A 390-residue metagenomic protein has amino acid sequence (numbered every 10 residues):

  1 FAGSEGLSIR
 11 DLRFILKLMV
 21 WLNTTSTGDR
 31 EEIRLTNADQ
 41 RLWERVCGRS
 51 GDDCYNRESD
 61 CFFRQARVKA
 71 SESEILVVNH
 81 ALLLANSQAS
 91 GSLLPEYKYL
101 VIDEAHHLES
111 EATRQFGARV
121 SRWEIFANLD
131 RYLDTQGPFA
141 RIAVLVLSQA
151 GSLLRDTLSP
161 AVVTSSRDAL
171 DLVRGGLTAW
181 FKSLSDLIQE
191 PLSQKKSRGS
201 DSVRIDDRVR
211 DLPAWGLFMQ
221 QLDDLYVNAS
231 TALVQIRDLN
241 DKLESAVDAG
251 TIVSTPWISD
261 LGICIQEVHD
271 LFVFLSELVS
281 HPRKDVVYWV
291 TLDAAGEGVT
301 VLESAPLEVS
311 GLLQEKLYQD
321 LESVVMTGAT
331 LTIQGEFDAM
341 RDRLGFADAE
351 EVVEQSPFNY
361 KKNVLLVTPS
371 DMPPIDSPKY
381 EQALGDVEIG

Functional and structural regions predicted by a protein language model:
F1-E74, Y132-D134, R141-D156, P160-D168: A substrate-engagement module of RecA-like helicase motors
A2, H106, S110-S202: Conserved phosphoryl-transfer catalytic core
Q40-L76, H80, L84-G91, A229-M372 (+1 more regions): A contiguous, basic/glycine-rich beta-loop/short-helix subdomain that forms a polymer-engagement track
E72, L100, R131, S165 (+5 more regions): Charged, amphipathic alpha-helical oligomerization/scaffolding segments
S73, H80-A81, E104-L108, A112: Conserved Walker B
A89-P95, T113-F126, G311-Q319: Short, conserved "post-DEAD/DEAH" coupling segment immediately C-terminal to helicase motif II within the SF2/RecA-like
V101-I102, L108, S323-T327: Short hydrophobic beta-strand that contains or immediately precedes a catalytic carboxylate
V162, S193-L217, S230, V234-T251: Long, low-complexity or tandemly repetitive, helically biased scaffold regions used for multimeric assembly/adhesion
